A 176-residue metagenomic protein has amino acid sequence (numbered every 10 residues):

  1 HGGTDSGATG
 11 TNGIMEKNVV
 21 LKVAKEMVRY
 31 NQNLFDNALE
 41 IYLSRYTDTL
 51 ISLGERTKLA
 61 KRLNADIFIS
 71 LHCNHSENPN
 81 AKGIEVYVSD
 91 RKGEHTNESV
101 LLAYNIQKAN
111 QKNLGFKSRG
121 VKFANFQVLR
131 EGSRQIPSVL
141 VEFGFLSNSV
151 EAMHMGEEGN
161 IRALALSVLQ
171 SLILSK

Functional and structural regions predicted by a protein language model:
H1-T57, L63, K82, D90: Active-site histidine-acidic residue metal-binding/catalytic motifs, centered on HxH/HExxH-like signatures
G2-D5, Y46-I51, C73-N78, R91-H95 (+3 more regions): Solvent-exposed loop/turn segments at secondary-structure junctions within structured extracellular/periplasmic domains
D5-I14, H75-N105: A short, glycine/acidic-enriched catalytic loop
L21-V28, G54-T57, A65, S99-Q107 (+3 more regions): Extracytoplasmic/secreted envelope proteins and their assembly/folding machinery, especially bacterial periplasmic
E40-R45, I67-L71, E85-V88, R119-G120 (+1 more regions): Structural recognition of the beta-strand scaffold that forms the well-ordered cores of secreted hydrolase catalytic
K58-H75: A short, hydrophobic beta-strand-centered structural micro-motif
S70, N74-N78, G120-K176: Active-site-adjacent mobile loop/cap segments within catalytic or ligand-binding domains
N97-N125: Active-site-adjacent substrate-binding region of metalloamidase/peptidase-like peptide-processing proteins
